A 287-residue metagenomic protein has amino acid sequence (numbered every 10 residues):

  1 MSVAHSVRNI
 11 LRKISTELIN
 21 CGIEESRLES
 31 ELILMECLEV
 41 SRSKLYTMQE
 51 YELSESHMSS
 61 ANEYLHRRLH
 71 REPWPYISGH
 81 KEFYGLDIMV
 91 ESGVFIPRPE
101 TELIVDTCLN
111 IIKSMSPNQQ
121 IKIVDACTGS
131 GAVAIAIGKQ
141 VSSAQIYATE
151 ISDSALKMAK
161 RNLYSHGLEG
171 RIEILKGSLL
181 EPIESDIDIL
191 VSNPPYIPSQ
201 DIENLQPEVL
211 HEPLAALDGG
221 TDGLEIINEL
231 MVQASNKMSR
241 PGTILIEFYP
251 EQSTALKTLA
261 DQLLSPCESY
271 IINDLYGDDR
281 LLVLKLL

Functional and structural regions predicted by a protein language model:
M1-L45, E50-L53: Non-catalytic accessory regions of SAM-dependent methyltransferases
L11, S30-E31, A61, W74 (+5 more regions): A general structural signal for well-ordered alpha-helical segments in protein cores
L18, I112, L163, A234 (+1 more regions): Conserved hydrophobic residues forming the short capping helix/wall of the S-adenosyl-L-methionine
M35-I111: Conserved AdoMet
P75, I197-Q200, E251: Active-site beta-alpha loop architecture of Rossmann-like, nucleotide-cofactor-dependent enzymes
E102-E203, E229: Conserved SAM/SAH cofactor-binding pocket of Class I
Y196-I226: Mobile active-site "lid"/loop adjacent to the S-adenosyl-L-methionine
T221-L286: Conserved Class I SAM-dependent methyltransferase catalytic core
